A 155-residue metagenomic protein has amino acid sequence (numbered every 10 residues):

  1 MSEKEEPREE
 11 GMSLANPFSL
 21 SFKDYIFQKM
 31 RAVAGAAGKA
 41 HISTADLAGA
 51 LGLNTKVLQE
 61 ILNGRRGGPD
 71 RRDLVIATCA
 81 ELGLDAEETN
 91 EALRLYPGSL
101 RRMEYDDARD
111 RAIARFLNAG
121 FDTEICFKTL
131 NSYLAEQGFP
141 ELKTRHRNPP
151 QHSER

Functional and structural regions predicted by a protein language model:
S2-T44, E124-S153: A short, Lys/Arg-rich alpha-helix, primarily the initiator
A45, G49, I76: Residues within the helices of the helix-turn-helix
A45, K56, E87: Key DNA-contact positions within bacterial/archaeal DNA-binding proteins
L51-D70, R94-P97: Recognition helix of helix-turn-helix/homeodomain-like DNA-binding domains that insert into the DNA major groove
R65-E81: Short, basic-rich loop-to-helix N-cap that marks the start of a DNA-contacting helix
G83-N90: Mid-chain, well-packed structural core segment of small domains
N90-F121: Short, charged recognition helix plus adjacent turn of helix-turn-helix-like nucleic-acid-binding domains
